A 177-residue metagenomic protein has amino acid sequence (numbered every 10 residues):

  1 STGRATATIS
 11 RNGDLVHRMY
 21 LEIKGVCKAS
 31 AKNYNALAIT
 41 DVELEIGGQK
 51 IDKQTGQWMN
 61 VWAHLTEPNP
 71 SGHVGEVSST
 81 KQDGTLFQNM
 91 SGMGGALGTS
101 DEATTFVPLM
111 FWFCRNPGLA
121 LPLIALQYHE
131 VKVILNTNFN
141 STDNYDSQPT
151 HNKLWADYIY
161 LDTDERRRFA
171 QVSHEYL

Functional and structural regions predicted by a protein language model:
S1-L177: Short, low-complexity Pro/Thr/Gly
